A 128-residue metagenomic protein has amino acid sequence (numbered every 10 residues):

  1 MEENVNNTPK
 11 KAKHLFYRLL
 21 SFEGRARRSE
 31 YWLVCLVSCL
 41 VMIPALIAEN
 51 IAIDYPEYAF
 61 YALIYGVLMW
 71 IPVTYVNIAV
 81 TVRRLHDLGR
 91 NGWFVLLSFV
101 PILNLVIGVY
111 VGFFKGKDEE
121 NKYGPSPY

Functional and structural regions predicted by a protein language model:
M1-E2, C39-T74, S98: Membrane-helix interface segments in multi-pass membrane proteins
M1-Y17, D118-Y128: Low-complexity, intrinsically disordered extramembrane tails and loops of integral membrane proteins
L15-E23, V34, C39-M42, V67-E120: Membrane-cytosol interface at the C-terminal ends of transmembrane alpha helices in small multi-pass membrane proteins
F22-R25, S126: Surface-exposed loop/turn and secondary-structure junction residues enriched for glycine/proline
R28, A59-F60, G89-W93: Membrane-helix interface segments
